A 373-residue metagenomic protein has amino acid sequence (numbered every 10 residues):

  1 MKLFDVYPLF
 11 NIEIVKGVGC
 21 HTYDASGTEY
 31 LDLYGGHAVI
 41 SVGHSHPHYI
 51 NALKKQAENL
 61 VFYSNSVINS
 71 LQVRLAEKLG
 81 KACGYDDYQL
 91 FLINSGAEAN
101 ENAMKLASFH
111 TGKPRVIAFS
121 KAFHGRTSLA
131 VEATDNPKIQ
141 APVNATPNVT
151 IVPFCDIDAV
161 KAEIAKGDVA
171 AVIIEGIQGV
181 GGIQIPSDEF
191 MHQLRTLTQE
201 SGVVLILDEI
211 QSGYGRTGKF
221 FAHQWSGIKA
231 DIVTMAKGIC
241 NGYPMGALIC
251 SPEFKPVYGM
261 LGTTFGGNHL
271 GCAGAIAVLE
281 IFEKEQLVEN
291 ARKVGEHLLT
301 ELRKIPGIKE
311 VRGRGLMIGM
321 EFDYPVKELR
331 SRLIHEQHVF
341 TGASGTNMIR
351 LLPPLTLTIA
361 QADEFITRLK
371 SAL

Functional and structural regions predicted by a protein language model:
M1-L373: Conserved N-terminal phosphate-binding loop of PLP-dependent enzymes in the Aspartate aminotransferase
